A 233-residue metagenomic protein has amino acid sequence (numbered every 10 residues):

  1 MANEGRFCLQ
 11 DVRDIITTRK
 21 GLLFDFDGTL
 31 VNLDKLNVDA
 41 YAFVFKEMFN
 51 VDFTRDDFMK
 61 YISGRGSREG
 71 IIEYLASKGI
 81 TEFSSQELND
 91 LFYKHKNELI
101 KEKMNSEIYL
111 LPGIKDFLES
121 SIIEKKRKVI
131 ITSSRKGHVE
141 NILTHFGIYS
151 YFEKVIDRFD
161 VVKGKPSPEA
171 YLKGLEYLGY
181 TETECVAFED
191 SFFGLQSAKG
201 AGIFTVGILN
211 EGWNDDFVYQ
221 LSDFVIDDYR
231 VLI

Functional and structural regions predicted by a protein language model:
M1-K20, K115, E119-I122, K136 (+1 more regions): Asp-based, Mg2+/Mn2+-dependent phosphohydrolase catalytic module
A2-K115, I123: N-terminal helical cap/lid subdomain that shapes the substrate entry/recognition surface in HAD-like hydrolases
T29, T132-S134: Conserved phosphate-coupling serine/threonine residues in phosphotransfer and NTP-handling enzymes
R55-F58, S85, I131, E153 (+2 more regions): Residue-level detector of family-conserved "landmark" positions at structurally sensitive sites
L110, I131, K163: Residue-level marker of regulatory loop/turn positions in helix-turn-helix DNA-binding domains and in histidine
